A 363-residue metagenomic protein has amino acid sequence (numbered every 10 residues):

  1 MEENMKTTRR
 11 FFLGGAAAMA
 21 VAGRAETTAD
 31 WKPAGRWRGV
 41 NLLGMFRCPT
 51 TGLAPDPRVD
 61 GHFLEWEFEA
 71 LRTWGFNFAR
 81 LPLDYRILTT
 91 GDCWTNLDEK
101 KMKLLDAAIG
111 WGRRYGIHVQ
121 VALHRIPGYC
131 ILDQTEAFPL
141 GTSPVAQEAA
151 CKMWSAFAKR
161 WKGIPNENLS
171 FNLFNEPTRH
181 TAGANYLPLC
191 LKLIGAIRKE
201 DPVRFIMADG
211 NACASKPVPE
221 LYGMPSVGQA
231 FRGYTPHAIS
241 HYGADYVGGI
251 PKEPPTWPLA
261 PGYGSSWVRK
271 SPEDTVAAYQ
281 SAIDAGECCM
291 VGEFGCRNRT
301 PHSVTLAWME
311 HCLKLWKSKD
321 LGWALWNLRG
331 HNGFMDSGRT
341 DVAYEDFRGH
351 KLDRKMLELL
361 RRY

Functional and structural regions predicted by a protein language model:
E2-M19: N-terminal secretory signal peptides and thylakoid transit peptides that target proteins across membranes
A25-F78: N-terminal carbohydrate-binding accessory modules
L43-F63, D92-N96, T142, S240-K270: Acidic/histidine-rich helix-loop elements that form or flank divalent-metal/phosphate-binding sites at the catalytic
P49-D56, Y85-M102, P127-V145, M335-D341: Surface-exposed, active-site-proximal loop segments in enzymatic domains
F68-F76, L97-L123, T135-S170, L189-C190 (+1 more regions): An active-site-proximal structural segment forming one wall of the substrate-binding cleft that immediately precedes
P144-S265, D274-R297, S318-K319: Active-site region of glycoside hydrolase catalytic domains
P301-Y363: Aromatic-rich peripheral "rim/lid" segments of glycoside hydrolase catalytic domains that contact and position glycan
